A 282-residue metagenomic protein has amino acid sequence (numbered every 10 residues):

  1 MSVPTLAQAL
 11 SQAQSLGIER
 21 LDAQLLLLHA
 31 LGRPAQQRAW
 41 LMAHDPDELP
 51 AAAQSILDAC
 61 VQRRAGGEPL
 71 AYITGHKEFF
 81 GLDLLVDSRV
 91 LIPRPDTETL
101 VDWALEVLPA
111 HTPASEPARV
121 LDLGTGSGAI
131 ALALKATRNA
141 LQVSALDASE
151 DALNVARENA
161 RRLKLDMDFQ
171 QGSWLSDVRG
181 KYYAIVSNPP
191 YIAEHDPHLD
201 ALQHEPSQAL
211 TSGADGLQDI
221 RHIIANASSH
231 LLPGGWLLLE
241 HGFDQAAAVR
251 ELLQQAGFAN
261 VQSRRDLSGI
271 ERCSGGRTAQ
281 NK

Functional and structural regions predicted by a protein language model:
M1-L49: Non-catalytic accessory regions of SAM-dependent methyltransferases
L26, G67, T97, I130 (+5 more regions): Residue-level signal for inorganic ion chemistry
L28-E106: Conserved AdoMet
D83, Q142, D166-D168, A259-Q262: Conserved beta-strand segments of alpha/beta enzyme cores
T99-A201, H222: Conserved SAM/SAH cofactor-binding pocket of Class I
L146-L153, Q203-W236, H241-D244: Glycine-rich S-adenosyl-L-methionine
F243-A256: Short alpha-helix
A256-K282: Core SAM-dependent methyltransferase catalytic element
